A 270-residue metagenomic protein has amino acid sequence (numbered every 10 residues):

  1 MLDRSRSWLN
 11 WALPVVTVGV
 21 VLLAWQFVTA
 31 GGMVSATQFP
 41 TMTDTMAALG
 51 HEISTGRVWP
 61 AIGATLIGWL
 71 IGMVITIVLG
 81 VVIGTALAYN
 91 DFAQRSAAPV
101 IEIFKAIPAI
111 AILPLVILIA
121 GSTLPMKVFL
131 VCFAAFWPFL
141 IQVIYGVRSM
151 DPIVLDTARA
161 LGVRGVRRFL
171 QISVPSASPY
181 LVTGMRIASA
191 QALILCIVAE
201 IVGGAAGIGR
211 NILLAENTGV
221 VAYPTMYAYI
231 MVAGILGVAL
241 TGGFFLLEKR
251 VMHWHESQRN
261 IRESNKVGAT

Functional and structural regions predicted by a protein language model:
M1-G19, G242-T270: Transmembrane alpha-helical segments of polytopic membrane transport and secretion proteins
L2-R4, G31-V74, L214, Y223: Periplasmic/extracellular loop-to-transmembrane helix junction in inner-membrane transport proteins
A30, T85, F92-P99, Q142 (+6 more regions): Membrane-spanning helices that line or support transport/gating and their immediate boundary helices in channels
I71-I101: Transmembrane-helix boundary motif in ABC transporter permease subunits
E102-P138, Y145-G146: Generic hydrophobic transmembrane alpha-helix motif, especially the helices
F129, F133, V166-A199, F244: Transmembrane alpha-helices
Q142, G146-G184: Short cytoplasmic-facing helical segments at TM-TM junctions of multi-pass membrane proteins
G209-E248: Hydrophobic alpha-helical transmembrane segments of polytopic membrane proteins
